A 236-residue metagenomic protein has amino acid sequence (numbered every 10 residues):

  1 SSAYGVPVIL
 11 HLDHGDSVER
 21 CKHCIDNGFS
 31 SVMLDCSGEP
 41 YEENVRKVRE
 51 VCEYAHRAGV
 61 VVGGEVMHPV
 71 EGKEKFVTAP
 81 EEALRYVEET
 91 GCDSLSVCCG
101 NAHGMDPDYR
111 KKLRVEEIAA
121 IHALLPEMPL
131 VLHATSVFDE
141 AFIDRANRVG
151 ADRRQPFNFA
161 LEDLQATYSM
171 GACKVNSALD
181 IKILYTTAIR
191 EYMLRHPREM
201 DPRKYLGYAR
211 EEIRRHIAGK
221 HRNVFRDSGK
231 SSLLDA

Functional and structural regions predicted by a protein language model:
S2-G5, H14-P129, V137-F157, L161 (+4 more regions): Alpha/beta enzyme core
R153, F159-A236: C-terminal alpha-helical cap/extension of soluble enzyme domains
